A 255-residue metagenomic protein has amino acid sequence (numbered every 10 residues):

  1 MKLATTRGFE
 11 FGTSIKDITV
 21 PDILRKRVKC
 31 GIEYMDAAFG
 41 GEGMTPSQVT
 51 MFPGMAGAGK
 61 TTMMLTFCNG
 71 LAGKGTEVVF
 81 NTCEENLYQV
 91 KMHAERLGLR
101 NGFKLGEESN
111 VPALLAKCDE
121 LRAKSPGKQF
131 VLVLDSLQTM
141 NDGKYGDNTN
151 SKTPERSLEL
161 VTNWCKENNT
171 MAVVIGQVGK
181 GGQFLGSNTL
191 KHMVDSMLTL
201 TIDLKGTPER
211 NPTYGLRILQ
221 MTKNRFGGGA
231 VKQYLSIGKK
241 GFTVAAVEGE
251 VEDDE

Functional and structural regions predicted by a protein language model:
K2-R100, L115-R122, E255: The Walker A/P-loop phosphate-binding site
K74, S125, E167-N168: Helix C-cap/helix->beta junction micro-motif
F80-N81, V133-D135, T170-Q177: Structural recognition of the conserved hydrophobic beta-strand(s) that form the central parallel beta-sheet of P-loop
C83-N86, E108-V111, S136-T139, Q177-K180 (+1 more regions): Short, ordered loop/turn segments at secondary-structure junctions
G102-E108, N141-E155: Flexible beta-alpha connector loops of hexameric P-loop NTPases
S109-Q129: Short amphipathic alpha-helices and their capping/turn segments at secondary-structure boundaries
G127-G146: Conserved P-loop NTPase "ATPase switch" module shared by AAA+ and STAND
E155, E159-E255: Phosphate-binding/switch region of NTP-binding enzymes
